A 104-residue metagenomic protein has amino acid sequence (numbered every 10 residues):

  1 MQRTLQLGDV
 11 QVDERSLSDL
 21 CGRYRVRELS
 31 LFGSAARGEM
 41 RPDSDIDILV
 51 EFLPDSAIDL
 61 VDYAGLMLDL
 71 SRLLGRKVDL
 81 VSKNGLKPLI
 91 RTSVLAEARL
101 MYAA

Functional and structural regions predicted by a protein language model:
M1-E28, R37-P42, L53-A104: Catalytic core of pol beta-like nucleotidyltransferases
L31: Conserved histidines in hydrophobic membrane contexts and catalytic metal-binding motifs
S34: Catalytic DNA-binding helix-loop module of base-excision-repair DNA glycosylases/AP lyases
I46-E51: Short, aliphatic-rich beta-strand segments
